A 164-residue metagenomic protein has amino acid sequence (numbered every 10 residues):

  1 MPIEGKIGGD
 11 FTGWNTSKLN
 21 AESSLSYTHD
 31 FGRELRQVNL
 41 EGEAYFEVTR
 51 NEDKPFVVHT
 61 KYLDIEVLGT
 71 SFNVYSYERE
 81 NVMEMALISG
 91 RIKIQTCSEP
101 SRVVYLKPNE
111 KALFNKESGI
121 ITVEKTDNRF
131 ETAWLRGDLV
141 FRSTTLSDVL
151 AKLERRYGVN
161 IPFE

Functional and structural regions predicted by a protein language model:
M1-E164: A residue-level detector for the "anchor" residue at the start of short, highly conserved motifs
